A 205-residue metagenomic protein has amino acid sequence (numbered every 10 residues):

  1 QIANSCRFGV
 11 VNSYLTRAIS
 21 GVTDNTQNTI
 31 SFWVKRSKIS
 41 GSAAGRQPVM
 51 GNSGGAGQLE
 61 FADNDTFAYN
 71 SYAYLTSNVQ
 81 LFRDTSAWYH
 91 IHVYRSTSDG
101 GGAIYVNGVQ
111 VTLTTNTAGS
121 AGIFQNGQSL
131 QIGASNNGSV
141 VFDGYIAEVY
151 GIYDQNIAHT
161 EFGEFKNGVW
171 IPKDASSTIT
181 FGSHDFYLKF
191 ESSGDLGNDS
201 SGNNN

Functional and structural regions predicted by a protein language model:
Q1-N4, V11, Y145-N204: Extended recognition patches within non-cytosolic domains
Q1-T26, N126-S129: Low-complexity, glycine/proline/serine-rich flexible segments
Q1-V10, S31-S40, G57-A121: Extracellular glycan-interaction surfaces
I30-K38, I91-V93, I132, I146-G151 (+2 more regions): Short hydrophobic/aromatic patches on beta-strands that form ligand-binding or substrate-lining surfaces
I30-S31, S40-A56, G133, G163-F165: Aromatic-rich beta-strand patches that line glycan-recognition/binding surfaces of extracellular proteins
K35-G41, G54-G55, S96-G100, V109-V111 (+3 more regions): Acidic glycine-/aspartate-rich tracts in secreted/extracellular proteins
P48-Q58, I104-L113, N167-P172, N203-N205: Short edge-strand/loop segments of extracellular domains
Y72-L75, F124-I146: Extracellular glycan-interaction patches encoded by glycine-rich segments
